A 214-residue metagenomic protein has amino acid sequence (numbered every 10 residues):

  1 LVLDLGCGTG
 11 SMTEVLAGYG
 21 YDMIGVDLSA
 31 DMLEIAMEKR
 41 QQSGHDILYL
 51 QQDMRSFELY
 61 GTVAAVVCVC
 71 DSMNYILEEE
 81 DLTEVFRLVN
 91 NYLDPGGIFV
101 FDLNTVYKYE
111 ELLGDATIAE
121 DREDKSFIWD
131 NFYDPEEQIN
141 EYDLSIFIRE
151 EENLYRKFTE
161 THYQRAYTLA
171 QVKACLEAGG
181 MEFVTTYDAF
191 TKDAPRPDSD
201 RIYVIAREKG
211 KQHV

Functional and structural regions predicted by a protein language model:
L1-G6: Conserved class I S-adenosyl-L-methionine
S11-S56: Class I SAM-dependent methyltransferase SAM/SAH-binding core
E58-A65: A short acidic, Gly/Pro-enriched loop at the edge of an enzyme's catalytic core that lines a small-molecule cofactor
V69-D71: Residues lining the SAM
N74-I76: A short His-aromatic
T83-P95: A short glycine-rich, Lys/Arg-flanked "PGG" loop and its adjoining helix->strand segment in the class I
V100-K173: SAM-dependent methyltransferase
Y163-V214: C-terminal lobe and adjacent flexible extensions of AdoMet/dcAdoMet transferase-like proteins
